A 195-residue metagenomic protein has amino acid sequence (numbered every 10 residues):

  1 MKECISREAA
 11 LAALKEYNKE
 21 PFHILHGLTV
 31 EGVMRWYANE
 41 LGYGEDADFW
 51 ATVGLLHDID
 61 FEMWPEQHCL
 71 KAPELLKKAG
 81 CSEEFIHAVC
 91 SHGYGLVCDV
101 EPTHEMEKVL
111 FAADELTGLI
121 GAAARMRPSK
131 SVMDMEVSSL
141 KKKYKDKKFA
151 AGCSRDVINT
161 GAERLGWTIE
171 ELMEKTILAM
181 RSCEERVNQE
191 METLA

Functional and structural regions predicted by a protein language model:
M1-W64: Acidic/His-rich, divalent-metal-binding segments that scaffold phosphate/diphosphate chemistry
I5, A9, L25-T29, Q67 (+7 more regions): Conserved active-site and cofactor/substrate-binding residues in soluble primary-metabolism enzymes
K15, E31-R35, L70-P73, I120-A123 (+3 more regions): Predominant activation on well-ordered alpha-helical scaffold segments within soluble catalytic domains
Y43-A150, N159: Divalent metal-dependent catalytic cores for phosphoryl transfer on phosphate-bearing substrates
S138-A195: A structured, mid-to-C-terminal "fold-capping" secondary-structure block
